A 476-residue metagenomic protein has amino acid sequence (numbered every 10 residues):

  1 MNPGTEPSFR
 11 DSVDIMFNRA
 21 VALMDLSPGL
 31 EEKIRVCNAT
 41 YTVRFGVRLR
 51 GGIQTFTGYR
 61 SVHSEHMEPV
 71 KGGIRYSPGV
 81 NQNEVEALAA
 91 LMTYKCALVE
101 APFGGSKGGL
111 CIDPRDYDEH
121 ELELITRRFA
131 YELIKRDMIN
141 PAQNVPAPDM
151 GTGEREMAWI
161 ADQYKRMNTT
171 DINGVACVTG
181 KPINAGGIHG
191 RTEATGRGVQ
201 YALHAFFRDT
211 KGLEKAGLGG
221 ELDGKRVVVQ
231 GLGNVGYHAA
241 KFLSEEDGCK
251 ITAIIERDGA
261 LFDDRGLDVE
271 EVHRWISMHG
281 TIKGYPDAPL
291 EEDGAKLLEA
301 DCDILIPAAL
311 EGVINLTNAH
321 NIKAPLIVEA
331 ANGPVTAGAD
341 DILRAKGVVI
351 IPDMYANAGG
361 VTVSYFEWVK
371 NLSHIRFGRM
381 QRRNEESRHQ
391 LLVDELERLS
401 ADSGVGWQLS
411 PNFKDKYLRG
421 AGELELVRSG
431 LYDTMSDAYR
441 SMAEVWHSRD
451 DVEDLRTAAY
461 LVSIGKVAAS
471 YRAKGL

Functional and structural regions predicted by a protein language model:
M1-A194, Q200-A202, F206-F207, R376 (+1 more regions): N-terminal ligand-binding/catalytic initiation module
P3-S8, F206-F207, P325-L476: Adenosine-phosphate binding glycine-rich loop
S8, S12-I15, N38, V80-N83 (+19 more regions): Conserved active-site and cofactor/substrate-binding residues in soluble primary-metabolism enzymes
S27-K33, E100, M138-A147, D171-G174 (+4 more regions): Flexible, glycine/charged-enriched surface loops at secondary-structure junctions
A87, D171-G174, A253-E256, I306-P307 (+2 more regions): General beta-strand structural signal in soluble alpha/beta enzymes
H189-E299: Glycine-rich phosphate/diphosphate-binding loop of Rossmann-like nucleotide-binding domains
G259-I350: Rossmann-like adenosine-cofactor binding region
